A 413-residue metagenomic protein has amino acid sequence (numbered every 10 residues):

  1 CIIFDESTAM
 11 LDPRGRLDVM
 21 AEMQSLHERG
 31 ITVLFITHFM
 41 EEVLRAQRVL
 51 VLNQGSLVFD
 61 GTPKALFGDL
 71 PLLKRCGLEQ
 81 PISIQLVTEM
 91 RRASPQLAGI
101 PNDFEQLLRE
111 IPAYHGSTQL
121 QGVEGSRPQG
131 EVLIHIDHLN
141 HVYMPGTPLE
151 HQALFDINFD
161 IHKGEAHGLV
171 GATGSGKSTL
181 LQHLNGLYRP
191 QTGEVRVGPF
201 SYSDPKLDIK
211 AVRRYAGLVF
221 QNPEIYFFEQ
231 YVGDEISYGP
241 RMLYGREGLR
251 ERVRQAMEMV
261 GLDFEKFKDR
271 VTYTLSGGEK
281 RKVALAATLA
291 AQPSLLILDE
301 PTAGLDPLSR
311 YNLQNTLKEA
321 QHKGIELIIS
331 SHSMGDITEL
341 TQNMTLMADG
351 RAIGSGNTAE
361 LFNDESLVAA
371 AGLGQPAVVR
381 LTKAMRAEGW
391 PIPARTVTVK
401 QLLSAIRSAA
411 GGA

Functional and structural regions predicted by a protein language model:
I2-D5, L296-D299: Catalytic Walker B motif of ABC-type/P-loop ATPase nucleotide-binding domains
V170-A172: The feature captures the beta-strand-to-loop junction immediately N-terminal to the Walker
N185: Helix-to-loop junction immediately C-terminal to a conserved catalytic motif
E194-A211: ABC ATPase NBD Q-loop/coupling interface
V271-L275: Conserved ABC ATPase signature
A290-S294: A short, proline-enriched helix->beta-strand linker immediately N-terminal to the Walker B motif in ABC-type P-loop
